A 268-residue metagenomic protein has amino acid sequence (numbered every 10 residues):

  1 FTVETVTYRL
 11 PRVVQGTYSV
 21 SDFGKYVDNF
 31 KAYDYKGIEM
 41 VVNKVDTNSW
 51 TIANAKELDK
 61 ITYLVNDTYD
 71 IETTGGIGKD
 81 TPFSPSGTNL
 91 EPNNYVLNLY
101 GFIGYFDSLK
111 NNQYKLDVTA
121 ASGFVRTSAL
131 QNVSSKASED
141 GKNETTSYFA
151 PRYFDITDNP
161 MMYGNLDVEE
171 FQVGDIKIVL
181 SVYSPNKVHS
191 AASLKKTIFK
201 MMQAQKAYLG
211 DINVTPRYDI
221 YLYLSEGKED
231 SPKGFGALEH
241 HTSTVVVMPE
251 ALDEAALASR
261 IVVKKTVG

Functional and structural regions predicted by a protein language model:
F1, L10-R12, I52-T88, N112-S122 (+1 more regions): Short, hydrophobic/aromatic-enriched beta-strand segments in well-ordered soluble domains
F1-G24: Start-of-domain marker
Y18-P82, F106: A surface-exposed beta-strand-loop module
D22-Y26, Y100, N111-Q131, N143-D155 (+1 more regions): Zn2+-dependent metallopeptidase catalytic core
T51-L64, N143-Y163: C-terminal beta-strand-rich structural cap/linker in extracellular carbohydrate-active enzymes
E72-G78, T127-L130, S193, S231-G236: Short, solvent-exposed loop/turn and secondary-structure capping segments
P85-Y100, R152-F171: Edge strands and adjacent loops of beta-rich recognition modules
D167-G268: Juxtacatalytic substrate-recognition/specificity segment
